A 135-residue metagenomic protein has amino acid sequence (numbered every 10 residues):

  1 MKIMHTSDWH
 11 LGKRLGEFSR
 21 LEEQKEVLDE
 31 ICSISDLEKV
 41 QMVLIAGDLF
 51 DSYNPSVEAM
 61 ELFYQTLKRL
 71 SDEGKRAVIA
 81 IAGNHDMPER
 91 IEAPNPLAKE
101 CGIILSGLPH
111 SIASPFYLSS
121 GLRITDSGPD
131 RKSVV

Functional and structural regions predicted by a protein language model:
M1-K68, K75: N-terminal active-site segment of His-dependent metallophosphoesterases
T6-S7, V43-G47, A77-N84, I104-P109: Active-site neighborhood of phospho(di)ester-bond hydrolases with catalytic His/Asp-centered motifs
L15-G16, L49-T66, A82-C101, L105-G107 (+1 more regions): Metal-dependent catalytic neighborhoods of phosphoester/phosphodiester hydrolases
V27-E38, Y117-D130: Short amphipathic alpha-helices and their capping/turn segments at secondary-structure boundaries
K68-S71, R131: Short, compositionally biased low-complexity segments
E73-K75, E100, D126: Short, well-ordered coil/turn elements that cap or connect secondary structure elements
I112-S114: Short gly/pro/ser/thr-enriched loop/turn and capping motifs at secondary-structure boundaries
V134-V135: Conserved small/polar residues in nucleotide/adenosyl-binding loops
